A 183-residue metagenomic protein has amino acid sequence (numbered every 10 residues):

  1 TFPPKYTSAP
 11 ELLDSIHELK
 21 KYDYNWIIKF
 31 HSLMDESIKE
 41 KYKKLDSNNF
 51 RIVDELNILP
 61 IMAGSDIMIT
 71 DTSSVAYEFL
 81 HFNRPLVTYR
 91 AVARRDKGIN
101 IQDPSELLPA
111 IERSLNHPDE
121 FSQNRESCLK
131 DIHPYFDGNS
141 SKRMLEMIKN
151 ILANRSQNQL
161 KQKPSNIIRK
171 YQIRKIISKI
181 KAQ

Functional and structural regions predicted by a protein language model:
T1-K41, K142: Conserved catalytic-core segment of nucleotide-activated headgroup transferases in glycan assembly
F2-K5, S32-D35, I58, S74-V75 (+4 more regions): Short, solvent-exposed loop/turn segments at secondary-structure junctions
Y22, D46-N48, F79-N83: Short, structured coil segments at secondary-structure junctions
Y24, S105, P109-Q183: C-terminal amphipathic helix plus adjacent low-complexity, charged tail appended to glycosyltransferase catalytic
K39-D54: Nucleotide-activated donor-binding/catalytic signature segment of Leloir-type glycosyltransferases, i.e., the conserved
Y42-K43, F79, L107: C-terminal structured domain segments across diverse proteins
F50-E55, G98-R113: Short acidic-hydrophobic, aromatic-tinged amphipathic segments that line or gate anion-handling sites
E55-G98: A donor-sugar binding/catalytic signature common to diverse glycosyltransferases and related nucleotide-sugar
